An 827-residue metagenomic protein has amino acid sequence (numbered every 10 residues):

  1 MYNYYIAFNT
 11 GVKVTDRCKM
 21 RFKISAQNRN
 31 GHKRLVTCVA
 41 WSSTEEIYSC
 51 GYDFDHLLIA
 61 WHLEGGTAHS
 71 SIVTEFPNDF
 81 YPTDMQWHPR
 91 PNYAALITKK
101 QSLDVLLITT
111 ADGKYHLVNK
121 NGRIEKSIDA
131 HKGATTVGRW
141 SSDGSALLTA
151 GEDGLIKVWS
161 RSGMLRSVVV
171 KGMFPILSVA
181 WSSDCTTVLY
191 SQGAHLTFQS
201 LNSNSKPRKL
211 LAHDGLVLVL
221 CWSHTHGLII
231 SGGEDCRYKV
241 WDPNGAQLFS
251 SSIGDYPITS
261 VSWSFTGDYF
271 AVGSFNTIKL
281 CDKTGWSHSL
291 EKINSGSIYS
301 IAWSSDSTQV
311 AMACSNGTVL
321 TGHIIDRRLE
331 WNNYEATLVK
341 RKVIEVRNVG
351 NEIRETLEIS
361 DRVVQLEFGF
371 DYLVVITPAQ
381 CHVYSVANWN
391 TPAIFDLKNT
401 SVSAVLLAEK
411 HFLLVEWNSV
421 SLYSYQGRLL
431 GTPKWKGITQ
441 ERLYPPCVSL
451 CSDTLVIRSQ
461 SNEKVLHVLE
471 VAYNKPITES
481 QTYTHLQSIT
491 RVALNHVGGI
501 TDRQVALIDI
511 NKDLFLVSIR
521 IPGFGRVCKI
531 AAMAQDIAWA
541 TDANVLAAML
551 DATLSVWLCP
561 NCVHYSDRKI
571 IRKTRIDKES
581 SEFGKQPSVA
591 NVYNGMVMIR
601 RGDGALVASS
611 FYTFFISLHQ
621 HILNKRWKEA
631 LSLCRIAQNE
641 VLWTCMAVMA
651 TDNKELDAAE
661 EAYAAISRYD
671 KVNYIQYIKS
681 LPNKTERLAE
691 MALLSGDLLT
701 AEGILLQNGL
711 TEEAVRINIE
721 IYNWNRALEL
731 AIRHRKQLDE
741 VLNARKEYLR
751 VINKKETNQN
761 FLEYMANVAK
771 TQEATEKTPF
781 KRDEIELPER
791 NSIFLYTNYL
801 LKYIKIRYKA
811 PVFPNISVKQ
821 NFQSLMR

Functional and structural regions predicted by a protein language model:
Y2, V12-T15, H56-H62, Y115-N119 (+13 more regions): WD40-repeat beta-propellers
I24-R29, T67-E75, R123-I128, L165-V169 (+10 more regions): A short beta-strand motif characteristic of beta-propeller blades
R29-V36, T74-P82, H88-P89, D129-T135 (+9 more regions): WD40/WD-repeat beta-propeller blade N-cap
A40-E45, Q86-N92, I97-L103, G138-S145 (+11 more regions): Loop/turn segments within WD40 beta-propeller blades
Y48-S49, A95, L107, L148 (+11 more regions): Structural core positions within WD40/WD-like beta-propeller blades
C50-F54, I97-K100, T109-D112, A150-D153 (+7 more regions): Conserved strand-to-loop turn within each blade of WD40 beta-propeller repeats
Y299-E330, I599-R600, G604-F611: Blade-level signature of beta-propeller repeat domains, shared across WD40, Kelch, NHL, RCC1 and BNR/Asp-box propellers
N332-Y334, V343, E352-I353, L357 (+3 more regions): Extended alpha-helical solenoid/arm regions of large eukaryotic scaffolding proteins
